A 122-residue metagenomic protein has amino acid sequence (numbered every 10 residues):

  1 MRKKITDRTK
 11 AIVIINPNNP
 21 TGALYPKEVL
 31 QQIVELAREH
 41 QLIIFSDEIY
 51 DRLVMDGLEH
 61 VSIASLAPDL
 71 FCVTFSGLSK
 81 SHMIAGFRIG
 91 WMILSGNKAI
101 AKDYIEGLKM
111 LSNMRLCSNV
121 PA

Functional and structural regions predicted by a protein language model:
M1-H60: Active-site phosphate-binding strand-loop segment of PLP-dependent enzymes
K3, I63-S65, S81-M83: Short secondary-structure boundary/capping segments
Q31-V34, A64, S76, W91: A cross-family signal for key residues in well-ordered alpha-helices that form functional helical elements
R38, L66-D69: Short, structurally constrained coil/turn elements that cap an alpha-helix or connect an alpha-helix to the following
G57, S65-L66: Active-site "gating" loop of Rossmann-like NAD(P)-dependent oxidoreductase/epimerase domains
E59-S62, Y104: Hydrophobic alpha-helical segments typical of transmembrane helices and their membrane-interface/capping positions
P68-A122: Conserved core segment of the aminotransferase class I/II
